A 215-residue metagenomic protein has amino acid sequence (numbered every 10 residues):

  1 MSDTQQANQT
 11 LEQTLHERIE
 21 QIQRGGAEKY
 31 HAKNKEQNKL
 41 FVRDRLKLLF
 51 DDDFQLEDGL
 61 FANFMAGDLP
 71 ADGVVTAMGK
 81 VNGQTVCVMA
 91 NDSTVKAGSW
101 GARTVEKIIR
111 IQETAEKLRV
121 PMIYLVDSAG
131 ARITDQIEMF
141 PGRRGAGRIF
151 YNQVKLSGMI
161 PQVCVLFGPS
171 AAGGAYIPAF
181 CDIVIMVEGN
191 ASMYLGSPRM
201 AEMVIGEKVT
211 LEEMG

Functional and structural regions predicted by a protein language model:
M1-V86, A90-A97: Intrinsically disordered, low-complexity segments enriched in small/flexible residues
Q5, V126-G215: Conserved catalytic cores of soluble enzyme domains, especially glycine-rich substrate-binding beta-alpha loops
E12, V105-I109, A146, I177: Amphipathic alpha-helical transducer elements in NTP-driven molecular machines
K39, V120, I183: Short glycine/serine/threonine/alanine-rich loop segments
D72-V74, K107-R110, I149, S170: Short alpha-helical segments and helix-capping/turn motifs at coil-helix boundaries
M78-D92, K107-T134: A structural preference for short, pocket-lining loop segments at secondary-structure junctions
V86-M89, G98-W100, V120-L125, M159-S170: A short, small-residue-rich loop immediately preceding and capping a beta-strand
T94-R103, Q136-R143: Flexible beta-alpha connector loops of hexameric P-loop NTPases
